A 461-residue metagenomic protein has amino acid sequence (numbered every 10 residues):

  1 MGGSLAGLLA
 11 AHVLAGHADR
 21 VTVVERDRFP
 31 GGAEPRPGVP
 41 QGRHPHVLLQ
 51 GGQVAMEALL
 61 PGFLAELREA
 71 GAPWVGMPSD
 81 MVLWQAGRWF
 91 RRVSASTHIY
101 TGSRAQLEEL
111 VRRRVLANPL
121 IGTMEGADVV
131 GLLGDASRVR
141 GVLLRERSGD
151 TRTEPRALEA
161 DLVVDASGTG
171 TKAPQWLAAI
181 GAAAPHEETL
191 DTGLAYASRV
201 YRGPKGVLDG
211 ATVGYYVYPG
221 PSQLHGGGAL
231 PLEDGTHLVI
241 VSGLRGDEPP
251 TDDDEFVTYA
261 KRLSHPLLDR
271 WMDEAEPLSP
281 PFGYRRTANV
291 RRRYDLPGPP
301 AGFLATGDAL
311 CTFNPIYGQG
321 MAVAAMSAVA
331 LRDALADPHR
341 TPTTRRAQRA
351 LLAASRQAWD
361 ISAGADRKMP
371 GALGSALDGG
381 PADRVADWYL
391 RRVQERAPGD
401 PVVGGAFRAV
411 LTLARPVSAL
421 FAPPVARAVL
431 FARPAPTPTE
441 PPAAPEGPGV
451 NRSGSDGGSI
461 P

Functional and structural regions predicted by a protein language model:
M1-R28: N-terminal Rossmann-like FAD-binding beta1-loop-alpha1 element of flavoenzymes
G3-A6, V23, L60-F63, R68-D80 (+3 more regions): Membrane-embedded alpha-helical bundles of multi-pass transporters/translocases, especially carrier/permease families
V13, A33-V82: N-terminal FAD cofactor-binding segment of flavoenzymes
V47-L48, S94-R113, K172, P250-T251: Short beta-strand to alpha-helix junction loop
Q85-R104, G141, S242-G246: Helix-loop-beta segment of a Rossmann-like dinucleotide-binding subdomain
A117-Y259: Predominantly flavin-linked oxidoreductase catalytic cores and closely associated redox partners
D247-Q357: FAD/FMN-dependent oxidoreductases across multiple families
R332-P461: C-terminal helical "tail/cap" subdomain of flavin- and related membrane-associated enzymes
